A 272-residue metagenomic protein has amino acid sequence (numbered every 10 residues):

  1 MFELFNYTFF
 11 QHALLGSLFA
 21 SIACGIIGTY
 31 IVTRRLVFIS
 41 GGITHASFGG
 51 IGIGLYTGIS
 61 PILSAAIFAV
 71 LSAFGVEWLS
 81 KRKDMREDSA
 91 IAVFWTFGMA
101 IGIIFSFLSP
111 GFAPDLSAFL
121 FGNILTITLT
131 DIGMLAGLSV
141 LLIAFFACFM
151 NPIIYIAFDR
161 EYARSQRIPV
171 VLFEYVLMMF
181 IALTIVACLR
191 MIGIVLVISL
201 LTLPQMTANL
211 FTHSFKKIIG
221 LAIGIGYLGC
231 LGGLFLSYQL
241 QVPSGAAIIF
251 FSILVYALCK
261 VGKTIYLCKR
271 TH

Functional and structural regions predicted by a protein language model:
M1-I22: Membrane-interfacial amphipathic/re-entrant helices at transmembrane-helix boundaries
Y7-H12, K83, I91-N151: Transmembrane helix-bundle core of multi-pass membrane transporters and related energy-transducing complexes
L14-F19, I62-I67, A92-V93, I132-G137 (+3 more regions): Hydrophobic alpha-helical transmembrane segments
G16-G25, A46, G50, G54 (+16 more regions): Alpha-helical transmembrane segments in multi-pass membrane proteins
T29-F112, A208-G220, S237-L240, T264-I265: Short loop segments and helix-boundary regions at transmembrane helix junctions of multi-pass inner-membrane proteins
D131-L203: Helix-loop-helix "hairpin" substructures at the membrane interface of multi-pass membrane proteins
M191, V195-A246: Transmembrane alpha-helical segments in multi-pass inner-membrane proteins
V242-I249, I253-H272: Cytosolic-side transmembrane-helix boundaries in multi-pass membrane proteins
